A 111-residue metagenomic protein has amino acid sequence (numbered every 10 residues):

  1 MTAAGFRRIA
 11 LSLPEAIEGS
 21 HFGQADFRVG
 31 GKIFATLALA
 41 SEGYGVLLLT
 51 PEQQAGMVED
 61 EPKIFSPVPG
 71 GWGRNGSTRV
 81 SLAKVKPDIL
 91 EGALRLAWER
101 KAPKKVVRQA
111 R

Functional and structural regions predicted by a protein language model:
M1-R111: Charge-dense, helix-prone N-terminal extensions
